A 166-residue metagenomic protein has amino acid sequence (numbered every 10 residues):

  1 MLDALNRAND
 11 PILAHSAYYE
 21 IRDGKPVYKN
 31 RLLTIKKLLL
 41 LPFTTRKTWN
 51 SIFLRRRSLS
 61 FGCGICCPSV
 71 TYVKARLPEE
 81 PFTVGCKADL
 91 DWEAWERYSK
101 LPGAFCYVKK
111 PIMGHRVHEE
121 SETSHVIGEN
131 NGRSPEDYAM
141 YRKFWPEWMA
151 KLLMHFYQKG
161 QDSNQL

Functional and structural regions predicted by a protein language model:
M1-K36: Conserved donor NDP-sugar-binding/catalytic core segment of glycosyltransferases
D3-A4, E93-R97, P135-M140: Alpha-helical elements of Rossmann-like donor-binding domains used by nucleotide-donor carbohydrate transfer enzymes
D3-D10, E79, K100, K143: Secondary-structure boundary motif
P11, A104-F105, W148: Secondary-structure boundary/capping positions in well-ordered alpha/beta enzyme cores
S16, D23-G24, Y28, S134-W145: Compositionally biased, charge-rich terminal segments
S16, Y28, T34-R133: Conserved nucleotide-sugar donor-binding catalytic segment
N30-T34, K143-K151: Coil-to-alpha-helix initiation sites in intrinsically disordered, low-complexity, charged segments
V126-K143, K151-L166: Non-catalytic, C-terminal membrane-associated alpha-helical segments of glycosyltransferases
